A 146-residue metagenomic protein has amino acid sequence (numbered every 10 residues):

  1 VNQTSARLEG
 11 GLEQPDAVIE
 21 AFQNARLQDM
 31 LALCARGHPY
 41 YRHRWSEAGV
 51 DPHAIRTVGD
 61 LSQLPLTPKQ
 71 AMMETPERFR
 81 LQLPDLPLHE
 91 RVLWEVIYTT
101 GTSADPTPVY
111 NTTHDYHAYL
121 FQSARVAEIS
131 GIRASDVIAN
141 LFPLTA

Functional and structural regions predicted by a protein language model:
V1-Y98, A104-A118, I129: Nucleotide 5′-phosphate-binding alpha/beta core
F121: Regulatory input/activation interfaces that engage signals or partners
E128-A146: Conserved AMP-binding loop of ANL adenylate-forming enzymes
